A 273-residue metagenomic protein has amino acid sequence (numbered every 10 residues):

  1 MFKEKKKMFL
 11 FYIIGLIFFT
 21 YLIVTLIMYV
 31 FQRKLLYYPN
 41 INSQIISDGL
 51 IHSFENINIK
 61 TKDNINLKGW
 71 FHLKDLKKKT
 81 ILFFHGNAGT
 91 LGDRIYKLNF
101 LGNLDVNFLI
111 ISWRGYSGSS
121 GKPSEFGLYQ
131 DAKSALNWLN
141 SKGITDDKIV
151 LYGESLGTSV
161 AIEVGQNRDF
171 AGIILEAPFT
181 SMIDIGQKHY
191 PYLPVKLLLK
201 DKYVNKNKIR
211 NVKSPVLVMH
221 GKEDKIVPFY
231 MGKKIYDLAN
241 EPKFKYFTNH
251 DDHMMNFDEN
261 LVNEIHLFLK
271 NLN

Functional and structural regions predicted by a protein language model:
I17-K60: An N-terminal hydrophobic leader/cap segment in hydrolases
K62-W138, D147, E154, S159 (+1 more regions): Membrane-embedded segments
K97, N205, S214, P228-D237: Short alpha-helix in the alpha/beta-hydrolase fold that links the catalytic acid
T158-S214: Hydrolase active-site cap/lid region
N211-K213, V218-D224: Short beta-strand/loop motif that positions the catalytic acidic residue of the alpha/beta-hydrolase fold
E223-V227, H253-M255: Acidic catalytic loop of the alpha/beta-hydrolase fold
K233-M254: Catalytic histidine neighborhood in serine/cysteine hydrolases with alpha/beta-hydrolase-type architecture
N256-K270: Post-His helix in hydrolase/transferase enzymes
